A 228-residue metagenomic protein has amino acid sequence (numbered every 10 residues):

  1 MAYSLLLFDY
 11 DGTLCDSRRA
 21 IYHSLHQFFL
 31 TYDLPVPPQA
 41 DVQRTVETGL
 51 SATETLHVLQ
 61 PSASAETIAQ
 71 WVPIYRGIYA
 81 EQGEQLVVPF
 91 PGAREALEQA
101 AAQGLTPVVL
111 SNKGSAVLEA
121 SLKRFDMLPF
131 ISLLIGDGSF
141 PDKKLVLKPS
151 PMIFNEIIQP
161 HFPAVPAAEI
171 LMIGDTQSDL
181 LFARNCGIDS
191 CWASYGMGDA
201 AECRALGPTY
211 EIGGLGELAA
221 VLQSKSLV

Functional and structural regions predicted by a protein language model:
A2-E95, Q103, A116: N-terminal helical cap/lid subdomain that shapes the substrate entry/recognition surface in HAD-like hydrolases
L14, P89, P107-L110, M172 (+2 more regions): Conserved SAM-binding loop
V88-G92, K113, D175, Y195 (+1 more regions): Short beta->alpha linker loops
R94-A101, L180-R184: Surface-exposed amphipathic alpha-helices with a cationic face
Q103-L105, H161-E169, K225-L227: Glycine-rich phosphate-binding loop signature in dinucleotide/nucleotide-binding domains
S115-L171, Q177, L181, E202: Substrate-recognition "cap/lid" segment bordering the active-site pocket of phosphatases
M172-Y210: Acidic, Mg2+-coordinating phosphoryl-transfer loop and its flanking beta/alpha structural elements, shared across
